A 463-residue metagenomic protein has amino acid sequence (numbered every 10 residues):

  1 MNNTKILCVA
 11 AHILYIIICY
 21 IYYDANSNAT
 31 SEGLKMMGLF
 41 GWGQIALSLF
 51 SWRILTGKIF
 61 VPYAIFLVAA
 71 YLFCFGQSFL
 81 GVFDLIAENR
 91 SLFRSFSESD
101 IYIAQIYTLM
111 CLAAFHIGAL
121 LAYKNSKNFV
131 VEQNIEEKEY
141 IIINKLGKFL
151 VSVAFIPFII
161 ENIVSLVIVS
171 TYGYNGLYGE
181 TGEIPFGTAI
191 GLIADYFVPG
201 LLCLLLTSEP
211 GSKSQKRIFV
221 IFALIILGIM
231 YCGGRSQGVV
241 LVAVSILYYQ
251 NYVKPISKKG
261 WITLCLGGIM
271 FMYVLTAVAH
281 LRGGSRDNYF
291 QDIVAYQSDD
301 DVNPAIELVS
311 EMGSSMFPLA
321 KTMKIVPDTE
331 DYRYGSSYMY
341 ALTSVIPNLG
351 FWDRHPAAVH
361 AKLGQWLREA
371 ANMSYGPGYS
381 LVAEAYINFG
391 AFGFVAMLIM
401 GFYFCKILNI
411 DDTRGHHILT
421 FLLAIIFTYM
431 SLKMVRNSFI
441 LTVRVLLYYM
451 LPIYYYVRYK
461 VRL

Functional and structural regions predicted by a protein language model:
M1-E132, L241, S245-V274, N437-R458: N-terminal "leader" segments that precede or initiate the main folded domain
N2-H12, G57-Y71, L146-G147, K213-V220 (+1 more regions): Membrane-interfacial loop-to-transmembrane alpha-helix junctions, especially the N-terminal start
C19-S27, S48-L55, C203-P210, L224-C232 (+4 more regions): Hydrophobic alpha-helical transmembrane segments
E32-K35, S91-S95, Y123-I256, G260 (+1 more regions): Membrane-embedded catalytic interface detector for glycan/lipid assembly enzymes
Y63-L72, R217-L227, I262-I269, L398 (+3 more regions): Central hydrophobic cores of alpha-helical transmembrane segments in multi-pass integral membrane proteins
Y102-I117, I184-P199, I306-M316: Hydrophobic alpha-helical transmembrane segments
L177-I184, M272-G401: Small-residue-enriched transmembrane helix-hairpin modules in multi-pass membrane proteins
G200, S374-L463: Hydrophobic alpha-helical segments
